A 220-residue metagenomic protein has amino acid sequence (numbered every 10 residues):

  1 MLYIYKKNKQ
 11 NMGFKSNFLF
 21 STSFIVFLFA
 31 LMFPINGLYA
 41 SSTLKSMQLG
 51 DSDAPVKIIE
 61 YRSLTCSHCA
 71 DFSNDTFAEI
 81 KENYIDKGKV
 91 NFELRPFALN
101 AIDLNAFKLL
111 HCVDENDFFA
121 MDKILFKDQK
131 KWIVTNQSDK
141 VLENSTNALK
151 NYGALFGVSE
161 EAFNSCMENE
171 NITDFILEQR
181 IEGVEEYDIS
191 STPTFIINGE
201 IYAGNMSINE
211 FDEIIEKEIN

Functional and structural regions predicted by a protein language model:
M1-L104, A154, I176-E186, E216-N220: Extracytoplasmic thiol/disulfide redox context detector
A98-S191, I196-E200, N205-N209, E216-I219: Cysteine-centric redox/oxidoreductase cores and disulfide-bonded domains
